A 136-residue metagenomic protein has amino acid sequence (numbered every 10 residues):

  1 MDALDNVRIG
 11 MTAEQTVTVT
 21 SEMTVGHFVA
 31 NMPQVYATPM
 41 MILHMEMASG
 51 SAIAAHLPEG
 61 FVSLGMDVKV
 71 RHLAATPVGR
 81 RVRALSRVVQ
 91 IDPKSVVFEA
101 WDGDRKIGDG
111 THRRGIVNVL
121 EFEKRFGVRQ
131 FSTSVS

Functional and structural regions predicted by a protein language model:
D2-A37: Catalytic strand-loop segment that frames the active site of acyl-thioester-processing enzymes
R8-M11, P77-V78, R87-S136: HotDog/MaoC-like acyl-thioester-processing domains
T16-T20, R71, T111-R113: Generic structural detector for well-ordered beta-strands
E22-G26, A30-Q34, A55, V62 (+4 more regions): Flexible, active-site-adjacent loop/turn segments at secondary-structure boundaries
T38-I42: Short, charged, low-complexity patches
S49-R83: Hydrophobic beta-strand-centered segment that forms part of the acyl-chain substrate-binding groove
